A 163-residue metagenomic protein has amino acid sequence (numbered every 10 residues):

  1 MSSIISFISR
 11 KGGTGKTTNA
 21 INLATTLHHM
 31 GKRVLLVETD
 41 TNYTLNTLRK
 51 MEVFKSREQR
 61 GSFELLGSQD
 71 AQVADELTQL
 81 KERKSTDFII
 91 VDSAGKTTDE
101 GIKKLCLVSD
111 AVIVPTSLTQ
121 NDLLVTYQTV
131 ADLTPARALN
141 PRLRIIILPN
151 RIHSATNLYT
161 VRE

Functional and structural regions predicted by a protein language model:
I4, I8-R10, T14, I21-E100 (+2 more regions): P-loop/Walker-type NTP enzyme "switch/lid" segment
K16, A20, D122-V125: Generic hydrophobic secondary-structure packing signal
L35, A94-E163: Conserved catalytic-core segment of NTP-binding enzymes
